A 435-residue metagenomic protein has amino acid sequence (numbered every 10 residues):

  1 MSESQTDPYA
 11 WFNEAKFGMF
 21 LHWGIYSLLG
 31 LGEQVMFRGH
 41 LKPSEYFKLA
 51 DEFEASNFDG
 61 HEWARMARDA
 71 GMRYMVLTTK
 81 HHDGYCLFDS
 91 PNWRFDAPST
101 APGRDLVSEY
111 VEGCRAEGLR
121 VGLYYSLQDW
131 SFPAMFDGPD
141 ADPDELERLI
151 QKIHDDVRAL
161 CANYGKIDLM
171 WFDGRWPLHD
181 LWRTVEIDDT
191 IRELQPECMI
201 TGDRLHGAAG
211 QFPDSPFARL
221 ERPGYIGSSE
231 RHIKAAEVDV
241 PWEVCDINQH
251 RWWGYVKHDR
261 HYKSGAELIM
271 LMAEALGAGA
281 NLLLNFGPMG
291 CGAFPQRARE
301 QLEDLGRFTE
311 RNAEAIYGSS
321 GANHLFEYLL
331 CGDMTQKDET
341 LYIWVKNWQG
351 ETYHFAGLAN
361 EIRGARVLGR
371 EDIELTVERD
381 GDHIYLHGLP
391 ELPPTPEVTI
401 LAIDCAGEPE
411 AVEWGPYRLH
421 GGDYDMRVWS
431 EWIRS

Functional and structural regions predicted by a protein language model:
M1-S435: Mature catalytic domains of secreted/periplasmic carbohydrate-active enzymes
